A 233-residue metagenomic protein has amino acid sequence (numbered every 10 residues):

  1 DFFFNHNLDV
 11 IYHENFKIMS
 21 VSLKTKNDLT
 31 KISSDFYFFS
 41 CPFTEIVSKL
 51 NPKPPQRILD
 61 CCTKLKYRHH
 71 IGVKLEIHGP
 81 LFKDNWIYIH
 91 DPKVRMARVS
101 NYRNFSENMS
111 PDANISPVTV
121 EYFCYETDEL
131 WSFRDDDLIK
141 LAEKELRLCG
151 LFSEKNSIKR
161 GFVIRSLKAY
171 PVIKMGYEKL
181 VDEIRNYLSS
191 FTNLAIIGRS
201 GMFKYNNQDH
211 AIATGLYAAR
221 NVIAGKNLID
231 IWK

Functional and structural regions predicted by a protein language model:
D1, F152, N186-S189: Short, conserved catalytic or adaptor-binding loops enriched in Gly and charged residues
F2-F4, L8, I158-G161, L194: Generic structural signal for residues in well-ordered beta-strands
H6-F152, I164, D182, I229-K233: Mid-domain catalytic core of redox enzymes that form a hydrophobic substrate pocket/lid adjacent to a catalytic redox
Y37, R95, S116, S157-K159 (+1 more regions): A short pocket-lining beta-strand/turn micro-motif at the edge of beta-sheets
L59, R160-L167, V172-K233: C-terminal lid/capping helical subdomain adjacent to the catalytic/cofactor pocket in oxidative enzymes
